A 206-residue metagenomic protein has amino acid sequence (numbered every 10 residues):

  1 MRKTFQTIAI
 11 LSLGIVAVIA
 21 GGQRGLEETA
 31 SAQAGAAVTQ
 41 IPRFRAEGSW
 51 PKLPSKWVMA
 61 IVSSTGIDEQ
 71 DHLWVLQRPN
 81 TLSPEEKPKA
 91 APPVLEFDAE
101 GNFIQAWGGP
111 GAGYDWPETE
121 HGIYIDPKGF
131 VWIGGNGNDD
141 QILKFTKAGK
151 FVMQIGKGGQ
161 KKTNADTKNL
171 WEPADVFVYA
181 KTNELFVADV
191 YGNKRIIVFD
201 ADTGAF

Functional and structural regions predicted by a protein language model:
T4-T7, V18-F206: Eukaryotic scaffold repeat domains enriched in small/polar residues
T7-L13: Sec-dependent N-terminal signal peptides
